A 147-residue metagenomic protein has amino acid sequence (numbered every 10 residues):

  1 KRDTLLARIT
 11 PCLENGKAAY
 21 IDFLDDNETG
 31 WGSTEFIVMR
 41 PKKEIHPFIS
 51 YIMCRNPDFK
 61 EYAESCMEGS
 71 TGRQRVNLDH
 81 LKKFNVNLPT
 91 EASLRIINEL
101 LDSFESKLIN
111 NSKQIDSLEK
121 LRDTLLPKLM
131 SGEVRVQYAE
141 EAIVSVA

Functional and structural regions predicted by a protein language model:
K1-F59, E64-D79: A short beta-sheet element
E44-I45, I49, K60-E61, M67-S70 (+1 more regions): Amphipathic alpha-helical coiled-coil/heptad-repeat segments
